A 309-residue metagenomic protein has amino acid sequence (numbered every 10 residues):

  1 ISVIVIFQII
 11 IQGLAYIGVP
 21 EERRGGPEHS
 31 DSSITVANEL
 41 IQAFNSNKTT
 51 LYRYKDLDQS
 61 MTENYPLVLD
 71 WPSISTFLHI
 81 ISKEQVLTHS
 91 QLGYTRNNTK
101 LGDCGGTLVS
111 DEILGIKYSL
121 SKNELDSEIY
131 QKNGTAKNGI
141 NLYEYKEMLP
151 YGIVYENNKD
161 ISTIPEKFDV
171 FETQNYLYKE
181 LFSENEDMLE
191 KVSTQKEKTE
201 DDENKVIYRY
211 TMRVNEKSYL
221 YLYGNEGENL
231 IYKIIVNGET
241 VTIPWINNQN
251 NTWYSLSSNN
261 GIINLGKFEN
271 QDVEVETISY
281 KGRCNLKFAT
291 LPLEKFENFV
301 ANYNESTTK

Functional and structural regions predicted by a protein language model:
I1-I4: Membrane-interfacial entry segments at the cytosolic side of transmembrane helices
F7-E28, Q42-E112, L149-P150, V154-Q174 (+2 more regions): Extracytoplasmic/lumenal acceptor-recognition loop(s) of multi-pass membrane glycoenzymes
E28-S32, K205: Catalytic cores of large soluble enzymes that bind and process phosphate-bearing ligands
D31-I41: Membrane-proximal extracellular/periplasmic loop immediately following the first transmembrane helix
E39-N45, E128-Q131: Intrinsically disordered, low-complexity boundary segments flanking structured domains
L40, L57, K100-G105, K196-K198 (+2 more regions): Residue-level detector of functional hotspots within protein domains
S110, G115, L120-K309: Flexible, solvent-exposed extracytoplasmic
